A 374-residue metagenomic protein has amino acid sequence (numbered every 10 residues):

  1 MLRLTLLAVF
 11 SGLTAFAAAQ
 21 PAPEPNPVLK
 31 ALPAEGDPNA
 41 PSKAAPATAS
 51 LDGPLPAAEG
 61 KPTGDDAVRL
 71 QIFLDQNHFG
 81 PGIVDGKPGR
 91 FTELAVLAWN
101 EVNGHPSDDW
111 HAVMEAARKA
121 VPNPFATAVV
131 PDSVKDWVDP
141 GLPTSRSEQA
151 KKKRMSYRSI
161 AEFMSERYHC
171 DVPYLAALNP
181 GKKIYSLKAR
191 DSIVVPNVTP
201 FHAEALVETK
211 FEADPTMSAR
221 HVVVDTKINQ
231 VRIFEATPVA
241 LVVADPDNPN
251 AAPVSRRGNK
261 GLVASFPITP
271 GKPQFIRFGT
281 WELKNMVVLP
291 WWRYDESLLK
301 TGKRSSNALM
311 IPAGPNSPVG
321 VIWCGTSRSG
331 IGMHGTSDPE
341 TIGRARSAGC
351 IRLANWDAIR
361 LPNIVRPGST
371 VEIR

Functional and structural regions predicted by a protein language model:
A8-A19: Hydrophobic h-region of N-terminal signal peptides that target proteins for export in Gram-negative bacteria
A18-T63, A67, F125-T127, D247-A251: Compositionally biased, proline/threonine/alanine/serine-rich low-complexity intrinsically disordered stretches
P54, G60-E93, D132-H169: Primarily a LysM-type cell-wall glycan-binding module
D75-F79, L97-H105, S165-K183, V198 (+4 more regions): Sec-exported extracytoplasmic/periplasmic mature domains
R90-D136, Y174-F211: Extracellular LysM carbohydrate-binding repeats and other cell-envelope/extracellular binding modules
K151-V243, S265: Secretory/export targeting leaders with adjacent low-complexity proregions
A205-H334: Gly/Pro-biased beta-strand-loop elements
K300-R374: Exported/periplasmic cell-wall-interacting domains
